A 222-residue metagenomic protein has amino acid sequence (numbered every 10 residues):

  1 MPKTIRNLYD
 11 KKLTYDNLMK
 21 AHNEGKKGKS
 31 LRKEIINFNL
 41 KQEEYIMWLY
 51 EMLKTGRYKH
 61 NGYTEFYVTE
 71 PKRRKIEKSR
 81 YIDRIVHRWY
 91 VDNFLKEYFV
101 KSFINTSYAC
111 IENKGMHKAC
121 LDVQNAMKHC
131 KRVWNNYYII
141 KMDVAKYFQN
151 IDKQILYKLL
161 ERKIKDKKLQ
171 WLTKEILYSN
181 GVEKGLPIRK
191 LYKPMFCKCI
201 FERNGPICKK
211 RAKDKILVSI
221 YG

Functional and structural regions predicted by a protein language model:
M1-M47: Non-catalytic, polymerase-adjacent accessory regions of viral genome-replication enzymes
T4-L8, N93-M142, K146-Q149: Active-site-proximal segment of RNA-dependent polymerases
E34-F38, H60-Y67, K101-Y108, N135-K141 (+1 more regions): Short coil/turn segments at secondary-structure boundaries
I35, N39, N113, L186-P194: Conserved phosphate/pyrophosphate-binding and hydrolysis machinery centered on Walker-type P-loop NTPases, extending
L49-K72, I85, D166-N180: Reverse-transcriptase-like RNA-dependent polymerase core
R73-I104, V182-K210: Conserved pre-motif C helix in the palm subdomain of viral-like polymerases
A126-Y221: Conserved polymerase palm-domain catalytic core
